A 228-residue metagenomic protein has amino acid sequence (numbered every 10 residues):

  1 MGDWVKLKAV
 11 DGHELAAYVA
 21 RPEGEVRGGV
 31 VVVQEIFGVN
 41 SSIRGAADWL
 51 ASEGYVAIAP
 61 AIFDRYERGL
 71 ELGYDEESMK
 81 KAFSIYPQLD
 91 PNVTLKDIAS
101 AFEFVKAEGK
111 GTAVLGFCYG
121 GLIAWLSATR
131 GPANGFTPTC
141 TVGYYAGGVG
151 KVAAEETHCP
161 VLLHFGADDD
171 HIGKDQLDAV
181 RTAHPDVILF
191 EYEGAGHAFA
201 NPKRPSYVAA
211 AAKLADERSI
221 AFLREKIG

Functional and structural regions predicted by a protein language model:
M1-G228: N-terminal cap/leader regions of alpha/beta-hydrolase-fold enzymes, predominantly small-molecule hydrolases
